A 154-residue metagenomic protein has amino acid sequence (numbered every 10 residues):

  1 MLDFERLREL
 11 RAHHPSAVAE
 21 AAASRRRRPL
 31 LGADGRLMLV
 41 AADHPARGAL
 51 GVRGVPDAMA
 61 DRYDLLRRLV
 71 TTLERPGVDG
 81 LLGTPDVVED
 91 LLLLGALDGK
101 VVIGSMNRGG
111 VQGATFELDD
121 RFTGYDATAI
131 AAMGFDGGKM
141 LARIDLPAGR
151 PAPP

Functional and structural regions predicted by a protein language model:
M1-D43, L92-G99: N-terminal amphipathic alpha-helix/helix-capping segment at the start of soluble metabolic enzymes
V40, G48-R53: Acceptor-binding helix/loop patch of EC 2.4 sugar-transfer enzymes, predominantly nucleotide-sugar-dependent
A46-R47, A60-P153: Active-site beta->alpha loop and helix N-cap motifs at the rims of alpha/beta catalytic domains
R53-A60: Surface-exposed strand-loop-strand hairpins of Gram-negative outer-membrane beta-barrel proteins
